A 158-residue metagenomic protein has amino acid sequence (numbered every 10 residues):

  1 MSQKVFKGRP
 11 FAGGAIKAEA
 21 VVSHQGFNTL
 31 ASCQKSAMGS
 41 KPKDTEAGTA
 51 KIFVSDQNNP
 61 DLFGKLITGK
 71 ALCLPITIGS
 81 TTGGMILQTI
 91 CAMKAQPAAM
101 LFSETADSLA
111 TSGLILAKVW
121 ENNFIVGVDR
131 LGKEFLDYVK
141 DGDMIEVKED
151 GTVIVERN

Functional and structural regions predicted by a protein language model:
Q3-I154: Feature captures the catalytic cores and cofactor-binding loops of soluble hydro-lyases/lyases that act on carboxylate
